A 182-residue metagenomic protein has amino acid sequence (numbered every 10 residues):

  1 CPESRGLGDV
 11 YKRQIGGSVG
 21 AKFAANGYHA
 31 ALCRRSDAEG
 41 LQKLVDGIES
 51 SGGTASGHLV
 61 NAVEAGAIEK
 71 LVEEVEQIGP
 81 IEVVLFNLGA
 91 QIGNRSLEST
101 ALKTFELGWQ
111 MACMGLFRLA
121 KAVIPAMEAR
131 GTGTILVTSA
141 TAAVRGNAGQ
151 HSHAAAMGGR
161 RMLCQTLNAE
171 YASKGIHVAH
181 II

Functional and structural regions predicted by a protein language model:
C1-L7, Y11: Single conserved hydrophobic/aromatic residue that forms the stacking wall/gate of nucleotide- or nucleobase-binding
Y28-L41: Conserved glycine-rich Rossmann-like NAD(P)H-binding loop of the short-chain dehydrogenase/reductase
I48-A65: Rossmann-fold cofactor-recognition segment
G53-T54, P80-E82, M127-S139, S173-I176: Active-site loop of short-chain dehydrogenase/reductase
E69, G89-E106, G149: Conserved mid-core segment of classical short-chain dehydrogenase/reductases
A90, T134-G159, Q165, A169-A172: Catalytic loop of short-chain dehydrogenase/reductase
E98-F117, T132, L136, R160: Catalytic Tyr-X3-Lys loop
M111-A129, A169: Amphipathic alpha-helical dimer-interface segment in Rossmann-like NAD(P)H-dependent oxidoreductases
